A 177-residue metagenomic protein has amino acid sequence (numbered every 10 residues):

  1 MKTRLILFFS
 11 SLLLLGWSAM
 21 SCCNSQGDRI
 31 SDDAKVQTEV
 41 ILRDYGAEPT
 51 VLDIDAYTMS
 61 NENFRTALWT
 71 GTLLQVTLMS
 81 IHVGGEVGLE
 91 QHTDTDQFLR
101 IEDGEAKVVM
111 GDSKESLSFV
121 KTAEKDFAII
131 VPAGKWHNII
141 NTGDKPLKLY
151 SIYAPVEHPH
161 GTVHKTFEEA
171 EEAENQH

Functional and structural regions predicted by a protein language model:
L5-F8, C23-Q75, G88, K121 (+1 more regions): A short, N-terminal "cap"/entry segment at the start of jelly-roll beta-barrel domains of the cupin/DSBH fold
S18-C22: C-terminal motif of bacterial Sec signal peptides marking the signal peptidase cleavage site
L78-H92: Conserved short histidine dyad/triad with adjacent acidic residue
L89, V108-V109, V131, H137-G143: Short beta-strand His + acidic residue motifs that chelate non-heme Fe in jelly-roll/DSBH and cupin folds
D94-D112: Glycine- and acidic-residue-biased ligand/ion/polar-headgroup-sensing regions
S113-A133: Short acidic-glycine-tyrosine-enriched beta hairpin
K145-H160: A short hydrophobic beta-strand segment most commonly corresponding to one strand of the jelly-roll/cupin
